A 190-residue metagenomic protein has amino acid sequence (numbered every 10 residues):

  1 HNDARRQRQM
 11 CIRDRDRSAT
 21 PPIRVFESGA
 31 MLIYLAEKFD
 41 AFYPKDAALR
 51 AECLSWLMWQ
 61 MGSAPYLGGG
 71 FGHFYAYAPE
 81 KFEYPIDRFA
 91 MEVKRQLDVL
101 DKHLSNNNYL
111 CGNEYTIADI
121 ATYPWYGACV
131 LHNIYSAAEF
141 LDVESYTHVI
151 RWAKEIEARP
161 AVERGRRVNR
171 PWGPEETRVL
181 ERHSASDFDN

Functional and structural regions predicted by a protein language model:
H1-R8, I12: Single conserved hydrophobic/aromatic residue that forms the stacking wall/gate of nucleotide- or nucleobase-binding
R13-A19: A short, hydrophobic beta-strand/beta-hairpin element that forms part of a small beta-sheet core
S28-D40: A basic- and aromatic-enriched beta-loop-alpha substructure that forms the phosphate/nucleotide- and DNA/RNA-contacting
M31, L100, D119, I156-V162: Residue-level signal for nonpolar/aromatic packing positions in well-ordered secondary structure
A36-E37, A47-N107, A128-Y135: Conserved C-terminal alpha-helical bundle
A41, K102-E114, P160-G165: Surface-exposed helix-capping loop/turn segments at secondary-structure junctions
L67-G72, L110-E139, E144-R151, E155-I156 (+2 more regions): GST superfamily/GST-like fold recognition
N169-N190: Acidic/histidine-enriched, glycine/proline-rich intrinsically disordered or flexible terminal extensions
